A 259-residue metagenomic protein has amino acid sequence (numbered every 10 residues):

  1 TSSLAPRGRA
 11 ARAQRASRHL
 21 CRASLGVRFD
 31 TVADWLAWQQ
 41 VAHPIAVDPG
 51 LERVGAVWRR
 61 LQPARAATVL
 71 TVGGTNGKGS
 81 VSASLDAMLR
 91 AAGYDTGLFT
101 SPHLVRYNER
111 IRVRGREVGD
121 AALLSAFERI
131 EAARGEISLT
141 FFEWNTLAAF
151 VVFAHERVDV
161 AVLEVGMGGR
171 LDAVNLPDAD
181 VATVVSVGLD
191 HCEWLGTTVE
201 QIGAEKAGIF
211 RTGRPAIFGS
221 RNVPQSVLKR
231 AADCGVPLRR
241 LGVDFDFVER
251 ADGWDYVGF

Functional and structural regions predicted by a protein language model:
T1-R7, R12, S17-N76, S80-D95 (+4 more regions): N-terminal leader/targeting and accessory segments in enzymes
R9, G74-K78, L98, R116 (+4 more regions): Gly/Ser/Thr-rich helix-start
L25-G26, T31, I45-L51, G55-A67 (+4 more regions): ATP-dependent carboxylate-amine ligase catalytic core
W35-W38, Y107, W144, W194 (+2 more regions): Tryptophan-centered motif/residue detector
Q40, D172, L228: A short local structural element in Rossmann-fold oxidoreductases
L85, A149, V227, A231: Aromatic/hydrophobic pocket-lining residues that form π-stacking "cages" and hydrophobic walls in ligand
I137, R157-E164, A179-F259: Acidic, Mg2+-coordinating active-site environments of NTP-dependent enzymes
